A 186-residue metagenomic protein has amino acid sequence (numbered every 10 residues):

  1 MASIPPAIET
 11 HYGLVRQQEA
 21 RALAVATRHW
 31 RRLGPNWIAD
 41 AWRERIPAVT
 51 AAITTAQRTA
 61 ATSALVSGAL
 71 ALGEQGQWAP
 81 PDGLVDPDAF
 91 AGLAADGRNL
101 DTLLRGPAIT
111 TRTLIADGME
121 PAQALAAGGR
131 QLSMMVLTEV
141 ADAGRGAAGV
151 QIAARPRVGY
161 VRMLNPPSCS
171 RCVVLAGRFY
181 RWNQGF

Functional and structural regions predicted by a protein language model:
M1-F186: Domain-core detector
